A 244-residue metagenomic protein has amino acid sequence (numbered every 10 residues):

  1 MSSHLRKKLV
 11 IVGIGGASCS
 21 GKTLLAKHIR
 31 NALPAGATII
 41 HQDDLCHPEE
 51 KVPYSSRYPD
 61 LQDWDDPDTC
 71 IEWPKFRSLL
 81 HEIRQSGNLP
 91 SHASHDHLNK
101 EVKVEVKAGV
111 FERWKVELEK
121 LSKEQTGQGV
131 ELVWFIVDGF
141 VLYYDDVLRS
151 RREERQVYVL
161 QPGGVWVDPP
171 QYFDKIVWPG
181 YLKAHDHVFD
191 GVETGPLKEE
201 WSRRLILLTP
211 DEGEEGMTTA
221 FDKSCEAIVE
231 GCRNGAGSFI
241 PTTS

Functional and structural regions predicted by a protein language model:
M1-G13, A35-A37: Extreme N-terminal, non-catalytic leader segments that precede Walker-type/kinase nucleotide-binding cores
S2-L5, K175-S244: NTP-dependent small-molecule kinase module
S18: The conserved Walker
K22: Conserved lysine of the Walker
L25-A26, R30: Post-Walker A alpha-helix
T38, H47-V110, K115, D174: Conserved nucleotide-sensing/catalytic segment adjacent to the nucleotide-binding pocket in NTP-handling enzymes
P59-D63, W134, D146-V188: A glycine- and Lys/Arg-enriched "phosphate-lid" helix/loop adjacent to the NTP-binding pocket of small-molecule kinases
E112-P162: ATP-dependent NMP and nucleoside kinases share a basic, alpha-helical "lid"
